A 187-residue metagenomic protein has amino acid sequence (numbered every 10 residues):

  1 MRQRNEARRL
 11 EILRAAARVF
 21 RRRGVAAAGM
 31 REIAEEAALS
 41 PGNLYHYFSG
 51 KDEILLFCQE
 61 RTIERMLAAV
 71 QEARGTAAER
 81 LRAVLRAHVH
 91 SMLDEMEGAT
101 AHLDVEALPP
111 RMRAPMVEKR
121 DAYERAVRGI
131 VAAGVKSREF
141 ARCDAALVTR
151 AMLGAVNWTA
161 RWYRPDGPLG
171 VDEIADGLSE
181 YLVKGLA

Functional and structural regions predicted by a protein language model:
M1-A7, R18: N-terminal intrinsically disordered/low-complexity leader segments
N5, L13, L55, Q59 (+3 more regions): Amphipathic, non-transmembrane alpha-helical scaffold segments
E11, A15, V19-E53, F57: Helix-turn-helix
I12-F20, M66, H88, L182: Short hydrophobic clusters on alpha-helical segments that form packing/core surfaces in small helical domains
F57, Q71-E97, V148-M152: Hydrophobic alpha-helical connector segments
E64-L67, D94, R111-K136, A146-R150: Amphipathic alpha-helical packing segments from all-alpha helical-bundle domains
E72-A73, R86-L93, A101-A107, Y181-L186: Helix-loop "lid/cap" segments that line or gate small-molecule binding pockets
A99-E106, R113-V117, V135-E180: Hydrophobic/aromatic-rich alpha-helical bundle segments in the mid-to-C-terminal region
